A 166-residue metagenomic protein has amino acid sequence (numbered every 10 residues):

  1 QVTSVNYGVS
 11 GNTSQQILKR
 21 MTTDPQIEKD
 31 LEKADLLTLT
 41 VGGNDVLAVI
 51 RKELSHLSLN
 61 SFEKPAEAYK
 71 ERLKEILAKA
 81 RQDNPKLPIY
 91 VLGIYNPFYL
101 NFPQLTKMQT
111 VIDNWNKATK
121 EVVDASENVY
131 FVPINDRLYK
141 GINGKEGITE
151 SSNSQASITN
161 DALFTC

Functional and structural regions predicted by a protein language model:
Q1-E71: Conserved SGNH/GDSL esterase-like catalytic core that processes O-acyl groups on lipids and polysaccharides
N6-G8, G93, P133-N135: Residue-level recognition of beta-strand->loop/alpha-helix junctions
T13, D45-L47, Y95-F98, L138: Feature marks short, surface-exposed loop/turn motifs that line or immediately flank catalytic pockets and channel
T40, Y90-G93: Alpha/beta-hydrolase-fold catalytic nucleophile elbow
L73-L77, N116: Generic structural signal for well-ordered alpha-helices, preferentially at hydrophobic/aromatic core positions
D83-P88: A short helix->loop->beta-strand "cap" motif at the edges of active sites that frequently abuts
P97-C166: Catalytic His-Asp segment of secreted/periplasmic serine-dependent ester chemistry enzymes
